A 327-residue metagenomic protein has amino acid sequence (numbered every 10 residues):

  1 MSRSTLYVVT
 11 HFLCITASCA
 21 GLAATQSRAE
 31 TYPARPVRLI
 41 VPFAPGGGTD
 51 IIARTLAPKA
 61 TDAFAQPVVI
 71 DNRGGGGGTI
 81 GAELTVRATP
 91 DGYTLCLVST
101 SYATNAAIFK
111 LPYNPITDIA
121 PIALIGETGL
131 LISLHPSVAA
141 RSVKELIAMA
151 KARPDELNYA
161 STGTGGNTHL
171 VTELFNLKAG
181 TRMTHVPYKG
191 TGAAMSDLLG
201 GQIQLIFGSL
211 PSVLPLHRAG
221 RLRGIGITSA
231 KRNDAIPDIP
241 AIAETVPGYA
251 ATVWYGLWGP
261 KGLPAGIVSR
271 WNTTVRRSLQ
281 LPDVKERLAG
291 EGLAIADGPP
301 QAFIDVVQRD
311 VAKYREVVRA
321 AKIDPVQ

Functional and structural regions predicted by a protein language model:
M1-A34, V326-Q327: Short, low-complexity disordered leader/linker segments with a strong preference for bacterial N-terminal type II
T25-D118, E156-N158, T164, G180-F207 (+2 more regions): N-terminal (or domain-start) structured segment
A34-P36, L177-K178, R218, G224 (+1 more regions): An extracytoplasmic/periplasmic, membrane-proximal ligand-sensing/linker region
I51, T55, K59, I80 (+14 more regions): Extracytoplasmic/secreted proteins, especially bacterial periplasmic and envelope-associated proteins
R87-Y93, A107-A193, I242, P247 (+1 more regions): Hinge/capping helix and adjacent helix->loop/strand transition within the periplasmic-binding protein
S101-K110, H169, N176-K178, L205-P237: A ligand-binding cleft/hinge motif common to bilobed small-molecule-binding domains
A194-D197, D234-D238: Short, charged, surface-exposed secondary-structure boundary motifs
